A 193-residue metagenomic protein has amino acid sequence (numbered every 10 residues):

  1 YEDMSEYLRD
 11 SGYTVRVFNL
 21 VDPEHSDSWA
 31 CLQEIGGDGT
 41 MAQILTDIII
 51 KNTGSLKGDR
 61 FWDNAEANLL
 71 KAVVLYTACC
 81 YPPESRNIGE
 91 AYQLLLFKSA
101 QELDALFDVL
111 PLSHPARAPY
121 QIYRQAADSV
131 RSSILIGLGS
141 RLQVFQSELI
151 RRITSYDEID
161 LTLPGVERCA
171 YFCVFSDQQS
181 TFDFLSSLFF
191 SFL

Functional and structural regions predicted by a protein language model:
Y1-L193: P-loop NTPase motor domains
